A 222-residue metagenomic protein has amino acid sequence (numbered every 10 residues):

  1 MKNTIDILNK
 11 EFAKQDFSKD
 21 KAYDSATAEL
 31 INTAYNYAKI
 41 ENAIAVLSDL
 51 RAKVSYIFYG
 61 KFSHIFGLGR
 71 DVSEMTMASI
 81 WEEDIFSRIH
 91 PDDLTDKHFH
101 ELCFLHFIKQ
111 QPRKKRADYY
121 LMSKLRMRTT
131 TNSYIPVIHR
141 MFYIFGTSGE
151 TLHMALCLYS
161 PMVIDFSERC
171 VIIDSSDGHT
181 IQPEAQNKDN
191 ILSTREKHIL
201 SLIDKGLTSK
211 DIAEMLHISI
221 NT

Functional and structural regions predicted by a protein language model:
M1-S25: Short, low-complexity N-terminal regulatory "tails/caps" that precede and couple sensory modules
Y23-D84, P161, S175-E184: PAS-family sensory domain signal
L47, K124, T129, H139-Y143 (+1 more regions): Sensory input modules used in signal transduction, predominantly PAS/LOV/GAF but also related non-catalytic regulatory
E74, E83-F107: PAS/GAF/H-NOX family sensory domains and closely associated sensor/linker modules
P112-I138: Per-ARNT-Sim (PAS) sensory domains and their PAS-associated C-terminal
R140-M154, V163-S167: Short loop/turn elements at sensory-signaling interfaces that couple input to output
L156, P161-P183, D189: Juxtadomain coupling helices with adjacent low-complexity linkers
T180-T222: Helix-turn-helix DNA-binding segment
